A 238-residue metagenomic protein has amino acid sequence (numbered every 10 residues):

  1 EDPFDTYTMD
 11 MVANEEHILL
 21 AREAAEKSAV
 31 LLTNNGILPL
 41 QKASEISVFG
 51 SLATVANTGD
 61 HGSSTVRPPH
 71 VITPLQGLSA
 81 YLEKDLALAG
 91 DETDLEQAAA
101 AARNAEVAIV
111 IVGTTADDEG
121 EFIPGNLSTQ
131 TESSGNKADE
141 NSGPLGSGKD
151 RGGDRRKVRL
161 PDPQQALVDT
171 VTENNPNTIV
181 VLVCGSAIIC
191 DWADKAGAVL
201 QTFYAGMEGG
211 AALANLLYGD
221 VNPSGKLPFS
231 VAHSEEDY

Functional and structural regions predicted by a protein language model:
E1-M9: Long, well-ordered, tryptophan-enriched scaffold segments
M11-Y238: C-terminal non-catalytic regions of proteins with extracellular/luminal or membrane-system context
